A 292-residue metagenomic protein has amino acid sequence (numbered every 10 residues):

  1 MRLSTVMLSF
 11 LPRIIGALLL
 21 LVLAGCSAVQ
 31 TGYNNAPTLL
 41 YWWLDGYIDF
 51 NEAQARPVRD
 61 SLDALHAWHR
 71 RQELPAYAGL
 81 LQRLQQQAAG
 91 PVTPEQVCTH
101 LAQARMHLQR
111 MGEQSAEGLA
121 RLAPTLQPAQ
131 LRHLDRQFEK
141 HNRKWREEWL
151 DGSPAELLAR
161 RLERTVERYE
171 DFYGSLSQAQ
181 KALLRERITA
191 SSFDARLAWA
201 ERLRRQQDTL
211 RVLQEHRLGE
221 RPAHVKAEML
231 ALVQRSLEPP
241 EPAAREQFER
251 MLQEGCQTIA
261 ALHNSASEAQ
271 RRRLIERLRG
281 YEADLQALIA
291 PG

Functional and structural regions predicted by a protein language model:
R2-I15: Bacterial N-terminal signal peptides that target proteins for export
V22-G25: C-terminal motif of bacterial Sec signal peptides marking the signal peptidase cleavage site
S27-Q30: Bacterial signal peptide processing site
N34-H66: Start-of-domain marker
Y41-W42, W199-G292: A cross-kingdom marker for long, charged
A53-Q86: N-terminal, post-signal-peptide region of Sec/Tat-exported proteins
L74-H107, S115-G118, D135-R136: Signal peptide-directed extracytoplasmic domains
L119-E241: Extended amphipathic alpha-helical interaction segments
